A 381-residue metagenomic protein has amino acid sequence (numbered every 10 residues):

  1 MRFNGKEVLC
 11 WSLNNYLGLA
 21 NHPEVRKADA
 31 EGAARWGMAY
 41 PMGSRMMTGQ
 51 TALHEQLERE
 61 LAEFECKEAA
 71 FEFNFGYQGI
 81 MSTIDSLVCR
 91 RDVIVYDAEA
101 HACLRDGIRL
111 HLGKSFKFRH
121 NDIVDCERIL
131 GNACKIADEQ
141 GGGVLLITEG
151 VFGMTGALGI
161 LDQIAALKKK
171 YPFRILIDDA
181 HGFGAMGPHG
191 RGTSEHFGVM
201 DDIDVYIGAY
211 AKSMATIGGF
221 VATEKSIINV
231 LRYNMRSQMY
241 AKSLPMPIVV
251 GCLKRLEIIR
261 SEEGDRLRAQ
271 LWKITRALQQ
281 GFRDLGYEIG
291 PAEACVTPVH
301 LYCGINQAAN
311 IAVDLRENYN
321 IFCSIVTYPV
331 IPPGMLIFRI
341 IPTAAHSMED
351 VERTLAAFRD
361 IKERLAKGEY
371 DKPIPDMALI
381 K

Functional and structural regions predicted by a protein language model:
M1-A39, F173, A241: N-terminal "arm"/small-domain region of PLP-dependent enzymes with the aminotransferase-like
L19, D265-Q279, R283-Y319, Y328 (+4 more regions): Conserved PLP-binding catalytic core of the aspartate aminotransferase-like
K27, A34-G76: Conserved N-terminal alpha-helix of the aminotransferase class I/II PLP-enzyme fold
E31, R35, R59, E63 (+2 more regions): PLP-dependent enzyme catalytic core of the Aspartate aminotransferase-like
T83-A102: Conserved PLP-anchoring active-site segment centered on the Schiff-base-forming lysine
C103-H111: Active-site-proximal loop->helix
F116, H120-L176: Active-site phosphate-binding strand-loop segment of PLP-dependent enzymes
Y171-R174, H181, M186-E293, Q307 (+1 more regions): Active-site C-terminal subdomain of aminotransferase-like
